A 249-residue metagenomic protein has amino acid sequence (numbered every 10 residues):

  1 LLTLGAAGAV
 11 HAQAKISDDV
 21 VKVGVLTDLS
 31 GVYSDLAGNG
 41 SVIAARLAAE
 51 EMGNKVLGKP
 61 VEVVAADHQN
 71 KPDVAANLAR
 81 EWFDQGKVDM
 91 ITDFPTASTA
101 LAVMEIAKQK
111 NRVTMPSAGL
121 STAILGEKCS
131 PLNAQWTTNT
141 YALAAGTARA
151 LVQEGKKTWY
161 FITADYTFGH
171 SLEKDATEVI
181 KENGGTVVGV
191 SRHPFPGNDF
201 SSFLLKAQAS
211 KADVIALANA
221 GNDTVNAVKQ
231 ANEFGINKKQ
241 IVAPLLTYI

Functional and structural regions predicted by a protein language model:
L1-K22: Short, low-complexity disordered leader/linker segments with a strong preference for bacterial N-terminal type II
D19-G38, P95, T158-I162: Short beta-strand segments enriched in small/hydrophobic residues
D19-K22, G58-E62, Q85-M90, Q109-T114 (+5 more regions): Loop/turn elements at helix/coil->beta-strand transitions in domains of secreted/extracellular proteins
V20, D35-S41, E51, K55-G126 (+3 more regions): Beta-alpha junction/loop-to-helix N-cap segments that form part of ligand/metal-binding clefts
L29, P194-F195, A220-N222, L245-I249: Glycine-rich beta-alpha junction loops
V32-I43, T167-S171: Glycine- and acidic-residue-enriched helix-capping/strand-helix junction motifs
N77, T122-A123, S130-G235: Extracellular/periplasmic Venus flytrap/periplasmic-binding protein
A231-I249: Extracellular/periplasmic periplasmic-binding protein-like sensory domains
